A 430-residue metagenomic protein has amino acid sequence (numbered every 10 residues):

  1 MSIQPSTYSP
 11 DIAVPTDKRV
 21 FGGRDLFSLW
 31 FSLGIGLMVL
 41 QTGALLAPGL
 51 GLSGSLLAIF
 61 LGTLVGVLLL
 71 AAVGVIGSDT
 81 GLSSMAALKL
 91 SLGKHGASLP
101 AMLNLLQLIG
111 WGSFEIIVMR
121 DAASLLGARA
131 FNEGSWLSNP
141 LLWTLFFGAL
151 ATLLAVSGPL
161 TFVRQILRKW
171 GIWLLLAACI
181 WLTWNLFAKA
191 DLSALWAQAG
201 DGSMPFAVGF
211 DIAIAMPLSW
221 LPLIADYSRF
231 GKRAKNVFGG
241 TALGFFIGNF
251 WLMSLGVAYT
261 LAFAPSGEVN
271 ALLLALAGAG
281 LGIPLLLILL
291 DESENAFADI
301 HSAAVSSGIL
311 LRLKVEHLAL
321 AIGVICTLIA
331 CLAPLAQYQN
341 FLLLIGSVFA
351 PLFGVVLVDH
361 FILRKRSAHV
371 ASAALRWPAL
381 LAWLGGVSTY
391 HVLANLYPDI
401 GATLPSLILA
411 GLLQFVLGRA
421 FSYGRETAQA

Functional and structural regions predicted by a protein language model:
M1-L56, M204-F210, R229-N236, A420-A430: Membrane-interface "cap" regions at the ends of multi-pass membrane proteins
A47-G49, V75, L99, D121 (+6 more regions): Membrane-water interface regions at transmembrane-helix termini and the short interhelical loops of multi-pass membrane
I59-L92, M102-I116, G418-T427: Juxtamembrane transmembrane-helix boundary signature
A97-E133, E292-I309: Hydrophobic transmembrane alpha-helices that form the core helical bundles of multi-pass secondary transporters
A101, R129-G158, W173-T183, P205-P222 (+3 more regions): Transmembrane alpha-helical segments of multi-pass small-molecule transport proteins
R120-D121, A155, W173-A199, G209 (+3 more regions): Hydrophobic alpha-helical segments and their helix-loop junctions in multi-pass secondary transporters
L142-N185, F238-F245, L342-G354, L404-L412: Membrane-interface loop-to-helix entry segments
F353-A430: C-terminal membrane-solvent junction of multi-pass transporters and transport-like membrane proteins
